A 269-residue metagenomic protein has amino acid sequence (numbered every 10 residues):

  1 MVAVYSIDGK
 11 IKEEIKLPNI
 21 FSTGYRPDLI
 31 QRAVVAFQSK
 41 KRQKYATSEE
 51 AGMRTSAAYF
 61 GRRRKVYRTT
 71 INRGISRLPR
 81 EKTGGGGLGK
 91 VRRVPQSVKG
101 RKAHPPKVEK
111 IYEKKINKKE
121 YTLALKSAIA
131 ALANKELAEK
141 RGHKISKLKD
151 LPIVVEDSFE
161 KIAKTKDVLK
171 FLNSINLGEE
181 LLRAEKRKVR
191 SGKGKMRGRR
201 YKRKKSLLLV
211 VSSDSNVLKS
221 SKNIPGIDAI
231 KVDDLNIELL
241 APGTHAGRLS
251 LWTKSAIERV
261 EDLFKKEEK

Functional and structural regions predicted by a protein language model:
M1, P152, S206: A residue-level signal for beta-strand positions that form part of recognition/binding surfaces within mature
M1-E14, D262-K269: Intrinsically disordered, compositionally biased charged tails
I7, A128, D157-S158, S212-D214 (+1 more regions): Fold-independent oxyanion-binding glycine-rich loops and adjacent beta-strand/coil segments at enzyme active sites
E13-D157, I162-R203: Basic, glycine/proline-rich low-complexity segments that contact nucleic acids
K193-L218, N223, D228-K269: Oxyanion/phosphate-interacting regions
